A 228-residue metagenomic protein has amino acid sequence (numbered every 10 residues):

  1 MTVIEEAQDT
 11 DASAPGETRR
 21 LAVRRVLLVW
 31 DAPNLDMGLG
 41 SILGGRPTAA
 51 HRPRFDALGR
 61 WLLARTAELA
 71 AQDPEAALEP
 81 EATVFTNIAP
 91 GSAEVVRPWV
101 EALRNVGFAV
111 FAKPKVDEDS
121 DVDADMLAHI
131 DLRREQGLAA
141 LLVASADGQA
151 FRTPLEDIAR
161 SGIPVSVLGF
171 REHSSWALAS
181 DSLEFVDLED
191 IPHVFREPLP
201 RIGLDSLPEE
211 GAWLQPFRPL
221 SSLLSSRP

Functional and structural regions predicted by a protein language model:
T2-S120: Domain-level signal for Mg2+-assisted phosphodiester chemistry and nucleotide/NA-binding surfaces in nucleic-acid
S92-R227: Nuclease catalytic cores that cleave nucleic-acid phosphodiester bonds, predominantly acidic two-metal-ion
